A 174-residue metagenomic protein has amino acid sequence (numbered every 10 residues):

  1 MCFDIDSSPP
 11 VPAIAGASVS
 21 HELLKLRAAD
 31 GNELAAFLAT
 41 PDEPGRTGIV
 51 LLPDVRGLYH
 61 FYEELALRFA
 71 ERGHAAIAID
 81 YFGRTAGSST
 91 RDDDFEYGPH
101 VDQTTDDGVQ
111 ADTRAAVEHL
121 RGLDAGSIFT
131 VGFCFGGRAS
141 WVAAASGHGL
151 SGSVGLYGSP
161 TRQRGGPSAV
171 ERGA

Functional and structural regions predicted by a protein language model:
M1-A174: N-terminal cap/leader regions of alpha/beta-hydrolase-fold enzymes, predominantly small-molecule hydrolases
